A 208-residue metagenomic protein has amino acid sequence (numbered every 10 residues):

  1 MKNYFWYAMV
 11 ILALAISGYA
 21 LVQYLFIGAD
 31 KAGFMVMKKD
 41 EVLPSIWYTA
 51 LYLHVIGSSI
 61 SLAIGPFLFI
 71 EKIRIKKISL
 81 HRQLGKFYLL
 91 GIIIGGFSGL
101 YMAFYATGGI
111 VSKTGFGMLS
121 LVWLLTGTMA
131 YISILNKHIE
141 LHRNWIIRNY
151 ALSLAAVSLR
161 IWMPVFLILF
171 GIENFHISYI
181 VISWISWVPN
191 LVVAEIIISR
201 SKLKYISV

Functional and structural regions predicted by a protein language model:
M1-V208: Alpha-helical membrane insertion/targeting regions
